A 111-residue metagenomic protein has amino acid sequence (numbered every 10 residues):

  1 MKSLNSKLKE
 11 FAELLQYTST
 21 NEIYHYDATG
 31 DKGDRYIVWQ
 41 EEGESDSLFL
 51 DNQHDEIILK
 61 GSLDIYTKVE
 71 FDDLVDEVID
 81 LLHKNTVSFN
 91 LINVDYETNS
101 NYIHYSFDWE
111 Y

Functional and structural regions predicted by a protein language model:
M1-F49: Small/polar-rich, solvent-exposed N-terminal microdomains that initiate assembly or binding
M1-L8, E44-I58, I92-Y111: Short, charged interaction patches at domain edges and termini
S19, L81-F89: A common structural junction motif
I23-H25, F89-V94: A short linear hydrophobic-aromatic micro-motif
E42, Y66-K68, E110: Solvent-exposed residues in well-ordered beta-strands and their adjoining turns, especially edge/terminal strands
D46, E77-D80: Non-catalytic terminal/accessory regions
D55-T67: Short glycine-rich, basic-tinged beta-strand/loop micro-motifs
E70-E77: Short, conserved charged micro-motifs
